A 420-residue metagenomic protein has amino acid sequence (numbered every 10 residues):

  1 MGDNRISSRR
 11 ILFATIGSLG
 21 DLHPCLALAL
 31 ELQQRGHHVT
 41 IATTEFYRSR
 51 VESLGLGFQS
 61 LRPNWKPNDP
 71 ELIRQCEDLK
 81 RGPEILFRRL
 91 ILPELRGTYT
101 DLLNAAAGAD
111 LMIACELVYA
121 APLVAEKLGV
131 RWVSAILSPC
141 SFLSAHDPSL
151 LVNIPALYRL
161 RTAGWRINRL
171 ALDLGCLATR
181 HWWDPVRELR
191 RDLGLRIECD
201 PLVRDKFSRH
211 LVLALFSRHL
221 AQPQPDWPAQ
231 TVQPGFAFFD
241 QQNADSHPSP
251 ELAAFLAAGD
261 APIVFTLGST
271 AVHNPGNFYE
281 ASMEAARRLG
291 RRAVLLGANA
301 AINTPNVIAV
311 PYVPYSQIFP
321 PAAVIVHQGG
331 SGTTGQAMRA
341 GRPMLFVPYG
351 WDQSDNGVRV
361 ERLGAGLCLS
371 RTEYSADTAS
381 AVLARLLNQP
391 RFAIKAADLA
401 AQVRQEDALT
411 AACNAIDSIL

Functional and structural regions predicted by a protein language model:
G2-T40, F46-F58, L86, A105 (+8 more regions): Nucleotide-activated sugar donor-binding and catalytic core shared by glycosyltransferases and related lipid-linked
S7, F216-V324: Donor-nucleotide binding loops and adjacent catalytic segments primarily of GT-B fold Leloir glycosyltransferases
A42-T44, L61, C115, A135-S138 (+5 more regions): Generic beta-sheet signal
R48-S49, W65-D69, S134, P139-A145 (+2 more regions): Short gly/pro/ser/thr-enriched loop/turn and capping motifs at secondary-structure boundaries
L56, L128-R131, R291, R342: A short helix->loop->beta-strand "cap" motif at the edges of active sites that frequently abuts
G57-D110, L160-R169, R180, D184-V186 (+1 more regions): Phosphate/nucleotide-donor binding subsite
P93-T162, H219-A221: Conserved nucleotide-sugar donor-interacting segment of glycosyltransferase catalytic cores, predominantly GT-B
L123, H273-N277, Q336: Glycine/threonine-rich flexible loop motifs
